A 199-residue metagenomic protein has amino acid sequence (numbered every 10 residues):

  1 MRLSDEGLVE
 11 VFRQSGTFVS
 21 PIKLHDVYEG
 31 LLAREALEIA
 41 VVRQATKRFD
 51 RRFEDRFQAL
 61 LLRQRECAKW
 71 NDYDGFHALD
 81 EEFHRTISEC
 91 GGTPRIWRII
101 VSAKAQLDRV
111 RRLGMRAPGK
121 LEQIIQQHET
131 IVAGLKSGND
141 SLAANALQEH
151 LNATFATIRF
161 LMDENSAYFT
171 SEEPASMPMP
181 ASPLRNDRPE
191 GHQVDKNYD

Functional and structural regions predicted by a protein language model:
M1-K47, E89, F155, R159-D199: Short linear motifs at protein or domain termini
V11-F12, Q123-I125: Short, flexible turn/loop "capping" segments at secondary-structure junctions
K23-L24, V110-G114: Short alpha-helical transmembrane interface motifs in multi-pass membrane proteins
G30, R34, R51-R112, Q126-A133 (+1 more regions): Conserved amphipathic alpha-helical segments that form helical-bundle/coiled-coil interaction surfaces
T46, G92, R116-A117: Short helix-capping/hinge motifs at transmembrane helix termini and TM-loop junctions
G119, G138: Residue-level signal for the nucleotide or nucleotide-sugar donor/cofactor binding architecture
D140-A146, L161, F169: Hydrophobic/aromatic-rich alpha-helical bundle segments in the mid-to-C-terminal region
